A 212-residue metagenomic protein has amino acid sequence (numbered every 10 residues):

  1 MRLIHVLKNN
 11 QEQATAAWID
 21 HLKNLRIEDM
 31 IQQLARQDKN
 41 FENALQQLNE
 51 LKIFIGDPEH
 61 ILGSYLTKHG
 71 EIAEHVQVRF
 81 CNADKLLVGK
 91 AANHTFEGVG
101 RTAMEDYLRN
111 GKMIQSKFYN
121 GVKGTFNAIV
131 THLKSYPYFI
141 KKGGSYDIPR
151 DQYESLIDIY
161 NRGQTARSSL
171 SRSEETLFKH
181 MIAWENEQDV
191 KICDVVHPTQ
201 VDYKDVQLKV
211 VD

Functional and structural regions predicted by a protein language model:
M1-A73: Interdomain/boundary linker segments immediately adjacent to catalytic/signaling cores
Q11-Q13, Q32-Q33, Q37, Q46-Q47 (+7 more regions): Residue-identity detector for glutamine
R36-A44, E105, N110, F126-D151 (+1 more regions): Long, charge-dense tracts
L45-N49, I55, R109-K112, T125-I129 (+2 more regions): Generic hydrophobic, helix-prone segments enriched in Leu/Val/Ile
N49-K134: Catalytic centers of nucleases
S135-D212: Metal-dependent nuclease catalytic core centered on acidic motifs
